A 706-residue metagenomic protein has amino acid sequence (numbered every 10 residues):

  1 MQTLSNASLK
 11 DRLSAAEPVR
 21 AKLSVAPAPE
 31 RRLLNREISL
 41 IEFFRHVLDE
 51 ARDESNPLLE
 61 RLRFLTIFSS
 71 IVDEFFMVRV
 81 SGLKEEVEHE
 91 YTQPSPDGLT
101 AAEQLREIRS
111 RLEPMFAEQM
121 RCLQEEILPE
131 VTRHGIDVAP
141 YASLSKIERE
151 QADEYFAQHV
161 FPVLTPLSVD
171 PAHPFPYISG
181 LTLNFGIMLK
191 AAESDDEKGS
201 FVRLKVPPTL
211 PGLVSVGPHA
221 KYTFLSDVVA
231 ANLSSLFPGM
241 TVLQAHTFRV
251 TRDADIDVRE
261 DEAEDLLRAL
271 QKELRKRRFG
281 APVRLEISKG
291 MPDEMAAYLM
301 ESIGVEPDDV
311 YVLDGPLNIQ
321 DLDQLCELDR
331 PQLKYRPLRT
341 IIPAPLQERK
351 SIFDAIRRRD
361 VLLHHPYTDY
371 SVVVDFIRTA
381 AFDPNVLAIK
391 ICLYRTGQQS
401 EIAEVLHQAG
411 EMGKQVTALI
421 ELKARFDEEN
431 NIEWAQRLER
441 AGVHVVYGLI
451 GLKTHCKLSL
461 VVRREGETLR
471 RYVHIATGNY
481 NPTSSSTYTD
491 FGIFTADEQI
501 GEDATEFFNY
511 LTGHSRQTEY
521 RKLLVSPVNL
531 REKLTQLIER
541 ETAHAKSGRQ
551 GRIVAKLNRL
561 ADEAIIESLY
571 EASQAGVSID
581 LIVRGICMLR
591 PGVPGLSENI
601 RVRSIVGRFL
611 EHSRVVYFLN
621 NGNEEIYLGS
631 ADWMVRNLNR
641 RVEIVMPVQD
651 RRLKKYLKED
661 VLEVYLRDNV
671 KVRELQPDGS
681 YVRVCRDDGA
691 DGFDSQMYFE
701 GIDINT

Functional and structural regions predicted by a protein language model:
Q2-I553, E571-A575, C587-T706: N-terminal localization/anchoring segments of enzymes in phospholipid and broader phosphate metabolism
S578-I582: Hydrophobic alpha/beta core scaffold segments
